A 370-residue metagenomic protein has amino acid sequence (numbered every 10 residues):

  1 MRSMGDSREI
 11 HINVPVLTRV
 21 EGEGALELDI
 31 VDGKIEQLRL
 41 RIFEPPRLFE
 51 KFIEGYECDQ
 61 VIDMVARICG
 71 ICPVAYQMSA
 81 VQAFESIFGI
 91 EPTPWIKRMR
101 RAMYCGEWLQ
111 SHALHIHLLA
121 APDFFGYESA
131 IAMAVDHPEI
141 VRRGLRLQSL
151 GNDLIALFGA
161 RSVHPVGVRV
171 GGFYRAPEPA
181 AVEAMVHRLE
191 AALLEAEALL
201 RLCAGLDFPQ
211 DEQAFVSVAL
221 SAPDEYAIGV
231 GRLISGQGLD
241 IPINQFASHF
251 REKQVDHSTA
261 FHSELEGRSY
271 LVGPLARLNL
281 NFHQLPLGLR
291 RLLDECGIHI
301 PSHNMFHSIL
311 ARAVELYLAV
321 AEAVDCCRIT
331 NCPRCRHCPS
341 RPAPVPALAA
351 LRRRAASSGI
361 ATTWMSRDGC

Functional and structural regions predicted by a protein language model:
R2-S357, M365-R367: Active-site bordering "gate/hinge" segments that shape substrate access to catalytic or cofactor-binding pockets
I360: A long, glycine-enriched binding/interface module in the latter
